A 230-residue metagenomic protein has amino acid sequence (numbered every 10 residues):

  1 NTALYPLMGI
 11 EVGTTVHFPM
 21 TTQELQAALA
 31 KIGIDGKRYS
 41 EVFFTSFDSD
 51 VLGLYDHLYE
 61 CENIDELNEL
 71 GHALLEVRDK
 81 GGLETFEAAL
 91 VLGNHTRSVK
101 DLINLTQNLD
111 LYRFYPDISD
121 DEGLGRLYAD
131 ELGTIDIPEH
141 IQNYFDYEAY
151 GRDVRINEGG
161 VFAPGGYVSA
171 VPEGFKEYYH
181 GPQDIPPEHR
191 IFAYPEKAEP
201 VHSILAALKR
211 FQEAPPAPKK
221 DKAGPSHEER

Functional and structural regions predicted by a protein language model:
N1-L7, S46-S49, V168-V171: Short, flexible beta-strand-to-coil junctions
N1-R38: N-terminal ordered "arm"
P6-M8, Y144-R152: Short, solvent-exposed secondary-structure boundary motifs
T14, V42, G166, E228: A broad, low-specificity signal marking well-ordered, structured residues that form hydrophobic/aromatic
T22-L25, D121-E122, Y147: Alpha-helix initiation and N-capping motif
K31-N143, P172-V201: Mixed-charge (acidic/basic) macromolecular-recognition segments
D146, V201-R230: Non-Sec secretion/translocation targeting segments of pathogen effectors
E148-N157, V161-P164, P172, Y179-G181: Short, surface-exposed polybasic-aromatic patches that bind anionic ligands, especially phosphate groups
